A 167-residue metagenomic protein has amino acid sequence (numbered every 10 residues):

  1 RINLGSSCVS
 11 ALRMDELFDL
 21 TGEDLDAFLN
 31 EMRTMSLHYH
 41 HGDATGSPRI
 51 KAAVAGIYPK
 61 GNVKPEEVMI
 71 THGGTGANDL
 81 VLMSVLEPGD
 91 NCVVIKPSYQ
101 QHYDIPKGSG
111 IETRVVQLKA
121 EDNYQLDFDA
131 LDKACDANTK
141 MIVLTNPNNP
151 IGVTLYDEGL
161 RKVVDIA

Functional and structural regions predicted by a protein language model:
R1-G73: N-terminal small-domain helix-loop-helix segment of the aminotransferase-like
L4-S7, V54, V68, C92 (+4 more regions): Generic structural signal for small/hydrophobic residues in well-ordered secondary structure, especially within
S7-A11, T75, Y99, N148-P150: Short, solvent-exposed loop/turn segments at secondary-structure junctions
L12-M14, N78-D79, H102-Y103, I151-G152: Glycine/Thr-rich phosphate-binding loops of Rossmann-like dinucleotide-binding domains
E66, S84-P106: Conserved PLP-anchoring active-site segment centered on the Schiff-base-forming lysine
S98-Y99, Q117-N123: Short, acidic/turn-prone active-site loops that include or flank metal/cofactor- and phosphate-binding residues
G108-R114: A short helix-loop-beta submotif of the ANL/AMP-binding
A120-A167: Active-site phosphate-binding strand-loop segment of PLP-dependent enzymes
